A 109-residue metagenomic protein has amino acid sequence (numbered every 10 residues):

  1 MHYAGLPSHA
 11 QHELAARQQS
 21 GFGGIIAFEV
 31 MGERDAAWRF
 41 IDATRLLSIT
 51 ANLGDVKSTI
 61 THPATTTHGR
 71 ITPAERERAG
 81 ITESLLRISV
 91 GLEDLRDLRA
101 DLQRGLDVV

Functional and structural regions predicted by a protein language model:
M1-G54, T72-E77: Conserved small-domain helix->loop->beta segment predominantly found in fold-type I
D42, K57-V109: PLP-dependent enzyme catalytic core of the Aspartate aminotransferase-like
